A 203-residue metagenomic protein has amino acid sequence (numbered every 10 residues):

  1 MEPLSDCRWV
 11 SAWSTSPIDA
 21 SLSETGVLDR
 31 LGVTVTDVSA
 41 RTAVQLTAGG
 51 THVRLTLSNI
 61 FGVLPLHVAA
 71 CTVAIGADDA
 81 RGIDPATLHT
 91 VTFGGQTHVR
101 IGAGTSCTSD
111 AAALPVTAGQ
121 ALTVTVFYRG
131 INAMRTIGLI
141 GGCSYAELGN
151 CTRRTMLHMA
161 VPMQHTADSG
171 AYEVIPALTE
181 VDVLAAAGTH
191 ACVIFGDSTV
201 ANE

Functional and structural regions predicted by a protein language model:
M1-F195, V200-E203: N-terminal secretory targeting modules
